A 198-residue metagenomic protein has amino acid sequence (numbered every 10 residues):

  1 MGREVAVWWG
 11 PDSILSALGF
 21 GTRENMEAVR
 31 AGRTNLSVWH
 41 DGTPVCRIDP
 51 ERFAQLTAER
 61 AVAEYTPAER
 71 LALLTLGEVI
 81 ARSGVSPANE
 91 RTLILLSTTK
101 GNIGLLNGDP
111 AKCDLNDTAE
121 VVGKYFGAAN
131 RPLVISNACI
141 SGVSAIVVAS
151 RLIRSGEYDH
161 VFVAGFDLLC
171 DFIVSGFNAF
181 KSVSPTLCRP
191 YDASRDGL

Functional and structural regions predicted by a protein language model:
M1-P132, N137, C170, A179-G197: Conserved "HGTGT" condensation-loop signature of ketosynthase/thiolase-family condensing enzymes that catalyze
R82, F126, L133-G165: Active-site-proximal alpha-helical scaffold in enzymes
I173: Short beta-loop-alpha junction of Rossmann-like oxidoreductase domains
